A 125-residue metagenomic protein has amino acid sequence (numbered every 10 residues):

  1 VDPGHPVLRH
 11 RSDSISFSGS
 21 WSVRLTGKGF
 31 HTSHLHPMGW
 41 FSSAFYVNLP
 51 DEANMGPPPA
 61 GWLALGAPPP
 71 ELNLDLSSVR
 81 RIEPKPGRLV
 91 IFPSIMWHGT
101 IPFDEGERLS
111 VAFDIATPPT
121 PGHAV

Functional and structural regions predicted by a protein language model:
V1-E83, I101-D104, P118-V125: Fe(II)/2-oxoglutarate oxygenase catalytic core
G39-F41, V90, E107-L109: Residues at beta-strand starts and edge strands
A67, I82-W97: Conserved metal-binding segment of the jelly-roll/cupin
S78, S94, L109: Exposed loop/turn and edge beta-strand positions of beta-sandwich/beta-sheet ligand-binding modules
K85, W97-S110: Ligand-binding loop in jelly-roll beta-barrel domains
V111-I115: C-terminal "cap" of GNAT-fold acetyltransferases
